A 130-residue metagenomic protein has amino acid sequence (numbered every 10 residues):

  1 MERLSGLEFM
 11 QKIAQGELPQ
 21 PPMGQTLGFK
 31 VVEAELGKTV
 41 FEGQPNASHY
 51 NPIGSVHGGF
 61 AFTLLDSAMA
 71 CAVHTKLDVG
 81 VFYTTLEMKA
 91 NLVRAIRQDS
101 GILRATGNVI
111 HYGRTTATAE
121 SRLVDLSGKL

Functional and structural regions predicted by a protein language model:
M1-L130: Terminal targeting signals and extreme-terminal segments of soluble enzymes
